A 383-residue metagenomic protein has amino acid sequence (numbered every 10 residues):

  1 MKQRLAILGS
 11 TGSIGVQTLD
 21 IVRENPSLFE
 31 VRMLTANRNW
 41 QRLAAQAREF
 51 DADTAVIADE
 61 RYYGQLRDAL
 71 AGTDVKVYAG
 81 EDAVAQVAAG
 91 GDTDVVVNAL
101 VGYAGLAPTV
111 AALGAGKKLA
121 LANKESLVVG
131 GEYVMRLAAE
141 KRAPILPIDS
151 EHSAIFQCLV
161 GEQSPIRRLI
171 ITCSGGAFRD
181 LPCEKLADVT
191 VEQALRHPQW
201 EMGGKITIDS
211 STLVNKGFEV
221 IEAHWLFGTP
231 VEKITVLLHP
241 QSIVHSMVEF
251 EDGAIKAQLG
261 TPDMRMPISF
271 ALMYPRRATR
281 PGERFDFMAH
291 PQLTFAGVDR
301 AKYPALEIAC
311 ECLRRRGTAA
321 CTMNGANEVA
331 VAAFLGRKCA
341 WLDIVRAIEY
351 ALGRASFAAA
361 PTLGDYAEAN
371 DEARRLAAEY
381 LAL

Functional and structural regions predicted by a protein language model:
M1-L383: Catalytic, metal-anchored helix/loop core of enzyme active sites in primary metabolism
